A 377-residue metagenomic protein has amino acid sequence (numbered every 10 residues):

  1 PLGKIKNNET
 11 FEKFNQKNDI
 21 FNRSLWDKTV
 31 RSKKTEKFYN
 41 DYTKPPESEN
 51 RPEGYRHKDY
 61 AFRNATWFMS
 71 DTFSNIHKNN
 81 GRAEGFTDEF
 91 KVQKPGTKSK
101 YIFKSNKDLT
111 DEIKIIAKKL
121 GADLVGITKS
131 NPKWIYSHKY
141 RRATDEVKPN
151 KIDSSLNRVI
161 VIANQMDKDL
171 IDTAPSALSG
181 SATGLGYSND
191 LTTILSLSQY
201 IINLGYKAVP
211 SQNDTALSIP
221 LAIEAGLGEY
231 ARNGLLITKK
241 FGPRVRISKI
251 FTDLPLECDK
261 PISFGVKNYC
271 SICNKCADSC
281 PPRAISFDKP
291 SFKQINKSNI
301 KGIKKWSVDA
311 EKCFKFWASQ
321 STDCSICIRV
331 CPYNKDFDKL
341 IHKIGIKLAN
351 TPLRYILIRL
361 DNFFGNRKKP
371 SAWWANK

Functional and structural regions predicted by a protein language model:
P1-T128, S155, Y333, D338 (+1 more regions): Iron-sulfur (Fe-S) cluster-binding modules
F103, K114, L120-K335, K343 (+1 more regions): Catalytic cores of enzyme domains
